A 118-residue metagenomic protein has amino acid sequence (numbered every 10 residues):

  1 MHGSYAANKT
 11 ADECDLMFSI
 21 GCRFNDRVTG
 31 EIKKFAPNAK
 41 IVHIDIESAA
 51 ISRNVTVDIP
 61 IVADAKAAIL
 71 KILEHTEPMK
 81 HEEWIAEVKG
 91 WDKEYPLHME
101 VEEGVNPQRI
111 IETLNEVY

Functional and structural regions predicted by a protein language model:
M1-E87: Glycine-rich, acidic loop regions that bind phosphate or pyrophosphate groups
K89-Y118: Active-site diphosphate/adenylate-binding microenvironment
